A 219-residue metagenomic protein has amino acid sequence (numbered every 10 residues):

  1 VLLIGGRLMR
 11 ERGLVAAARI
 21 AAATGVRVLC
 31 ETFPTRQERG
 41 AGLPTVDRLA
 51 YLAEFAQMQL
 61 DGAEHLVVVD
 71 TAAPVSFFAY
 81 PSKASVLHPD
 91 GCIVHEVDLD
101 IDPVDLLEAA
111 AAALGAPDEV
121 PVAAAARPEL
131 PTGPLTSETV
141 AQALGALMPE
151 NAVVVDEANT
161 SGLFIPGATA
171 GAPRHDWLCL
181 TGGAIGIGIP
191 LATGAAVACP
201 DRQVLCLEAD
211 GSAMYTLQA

Functional and structural regions predicted by a protein language model:
V1, E64-V67, V153-V155, L205: Conserved beta-strand elements of the Class I
I4-E96, A172-R202, M214-Q218: Glycine-rich, anion-gripping cofactor-binding loops and their flanking helix/strand elements in enzyme active sites
R10-L14, A50, E54-Q57, D100-V104 (+7 more regions): Electropositive phosphate-/nucleotide-binding environments in soluble metabolic enzymes
A16-R19, F55-M58, G62, D105-A113 (+3 more regions): Alpha-helical scaffold segments in soluble metabolic enzymes
A22-V26, H65-V68, A112-E119, A146-V153 (+2 more regions): Generic secondary-structure signature for well-ordered alpha-helical cores
P81-E119: Terminal amphipathic helices with adjacent charged low-complexity linkers/tails
P121-D201: Active-site diphosphate/adenylate-binding microenvironment
A209-G211: Active-site beta->alpha N-cap acidic-glycine motif
